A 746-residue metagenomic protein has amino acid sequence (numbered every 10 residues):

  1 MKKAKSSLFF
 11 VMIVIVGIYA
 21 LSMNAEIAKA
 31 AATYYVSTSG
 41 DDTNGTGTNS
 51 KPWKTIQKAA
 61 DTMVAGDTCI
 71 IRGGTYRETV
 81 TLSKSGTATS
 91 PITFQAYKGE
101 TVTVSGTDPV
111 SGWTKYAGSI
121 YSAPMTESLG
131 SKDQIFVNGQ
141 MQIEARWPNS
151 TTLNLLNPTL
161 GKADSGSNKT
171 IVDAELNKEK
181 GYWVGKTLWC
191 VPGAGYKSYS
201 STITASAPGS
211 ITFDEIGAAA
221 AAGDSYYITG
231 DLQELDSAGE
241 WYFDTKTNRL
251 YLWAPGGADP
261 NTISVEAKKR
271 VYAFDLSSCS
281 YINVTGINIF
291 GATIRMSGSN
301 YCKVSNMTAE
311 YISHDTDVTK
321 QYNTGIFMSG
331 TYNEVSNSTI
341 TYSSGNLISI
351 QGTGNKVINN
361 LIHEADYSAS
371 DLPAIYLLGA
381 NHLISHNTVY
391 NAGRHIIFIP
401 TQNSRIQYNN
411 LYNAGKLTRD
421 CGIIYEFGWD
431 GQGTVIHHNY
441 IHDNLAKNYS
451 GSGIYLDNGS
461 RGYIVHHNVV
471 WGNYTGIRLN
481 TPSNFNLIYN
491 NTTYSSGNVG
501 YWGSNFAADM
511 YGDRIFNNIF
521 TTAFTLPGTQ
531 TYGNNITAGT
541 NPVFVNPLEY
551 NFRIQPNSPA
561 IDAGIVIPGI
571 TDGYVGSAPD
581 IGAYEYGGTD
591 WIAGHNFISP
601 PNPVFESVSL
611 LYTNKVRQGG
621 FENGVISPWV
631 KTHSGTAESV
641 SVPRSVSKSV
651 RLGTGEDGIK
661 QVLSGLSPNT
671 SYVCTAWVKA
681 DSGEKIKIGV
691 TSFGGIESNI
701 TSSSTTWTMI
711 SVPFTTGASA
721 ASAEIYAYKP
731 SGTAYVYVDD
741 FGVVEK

Functional and structural regions predicted by a protein language model:
F10-S22: Bacterial N-terminal signal peptides
Y19-A31: Sec-dependent signal peptide cleavage junction
Y35-G325, I561-A578, A583, D590-F605: Extracellular polysaccharide-degrading/modifying enzymes targeting complex plant/algal/animal polysaccharides
I70, T81, Q95, T103-S105 (+14 more regions): Extracellular beta-strand solenoid repeats
E78-T93, S111, L456, R461-R553: Predominantly extracellular beta-rich ligand-binding scaffolds that present long acidic/polar faces for carbohydrate
W113, A117-S122, A267-A273, F290-G291 (+8 more regions): Extracellular beta-strand/beta-solenoid scaffold signature
S280-F290, N300-H314, Y332-G345, G354-Y367 (+9 more regions): Right-handed parallel beta-helix
S607-K746: Extracellular and organelle-lumenal recognition/adhesion modules and their flexible linkers in secreted
